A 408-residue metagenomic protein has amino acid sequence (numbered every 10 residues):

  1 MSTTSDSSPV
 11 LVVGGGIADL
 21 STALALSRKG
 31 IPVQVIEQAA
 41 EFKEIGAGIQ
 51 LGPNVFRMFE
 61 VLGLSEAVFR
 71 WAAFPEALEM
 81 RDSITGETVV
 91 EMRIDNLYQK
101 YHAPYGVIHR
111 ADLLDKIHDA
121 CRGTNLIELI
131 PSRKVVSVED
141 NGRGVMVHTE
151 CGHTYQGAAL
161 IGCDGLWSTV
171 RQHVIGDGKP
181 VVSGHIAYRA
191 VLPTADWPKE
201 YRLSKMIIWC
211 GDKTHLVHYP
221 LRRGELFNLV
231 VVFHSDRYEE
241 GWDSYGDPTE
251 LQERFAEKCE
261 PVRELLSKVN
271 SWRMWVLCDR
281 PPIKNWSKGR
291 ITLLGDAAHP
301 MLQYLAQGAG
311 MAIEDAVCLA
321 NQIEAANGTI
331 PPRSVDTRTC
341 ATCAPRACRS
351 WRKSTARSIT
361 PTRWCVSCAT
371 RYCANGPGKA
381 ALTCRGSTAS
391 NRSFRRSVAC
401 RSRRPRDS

Functional and structural regions predicted by a protein language model:
S2-S8, R70, L305-A306, N321-S408: C-terminal helical "tail/cap" subdomain of flavin- and related membrane-associated enzymes
S2-V10, S27, G52-P193, D236-R254 (+1 more regions): Conserved N-terminal helical subregion
L11, Q34, E128, N228-V230: A structural signal for isolated positions on well-ordered beta-strands in alpha/beta enzyme cores
L11-A40, I161-G162, Y188, H218 (+2 more regions): Conserved mid-domain beta->alpha element of the FAD-binding
E37-A40, I94-Y101, F233-R237, R352-T355: Short glycine/proline- and charge-enriched loop/turn segments that cap or connect secondary-structure elements
E41-R57: Conserved N-terminal glycine-rich FAD pyrophosphate-binding loop of Rossmann-like flavoproteins
R81-D82, S204-E240, S244, P248-A256 (+1 more regions): Active-site substrate-recognition segment that forms the wall of the catalytic cavity or substrate channel
V182-H185, R202-K205, E260-V276: A short coil-to-beta-strand element that immediately follows conserved catalytic motifs
